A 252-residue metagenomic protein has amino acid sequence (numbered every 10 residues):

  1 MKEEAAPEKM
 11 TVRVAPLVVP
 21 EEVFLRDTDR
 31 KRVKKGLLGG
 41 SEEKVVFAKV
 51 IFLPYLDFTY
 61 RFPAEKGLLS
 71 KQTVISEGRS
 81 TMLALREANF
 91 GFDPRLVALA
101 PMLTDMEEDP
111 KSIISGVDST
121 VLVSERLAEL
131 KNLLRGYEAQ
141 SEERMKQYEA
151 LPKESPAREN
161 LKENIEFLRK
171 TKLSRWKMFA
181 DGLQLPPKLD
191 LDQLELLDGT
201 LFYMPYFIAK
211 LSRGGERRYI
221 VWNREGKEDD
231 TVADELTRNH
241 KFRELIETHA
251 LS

Functional and structural regions predicted by a protein language model:
M1-S252: Soluble extracytoplasmic regions of secretory-pathway and membrane proteins
